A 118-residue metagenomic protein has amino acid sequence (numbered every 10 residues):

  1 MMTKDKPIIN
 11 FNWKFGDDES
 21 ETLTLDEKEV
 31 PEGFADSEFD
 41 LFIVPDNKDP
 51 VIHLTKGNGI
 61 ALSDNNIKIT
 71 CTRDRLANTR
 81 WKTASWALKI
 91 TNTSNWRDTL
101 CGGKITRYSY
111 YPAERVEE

Functional and structural regions predicted by a protein language model:
M1-E118: Contiguous segments within soluble domain cores/interaction surfaces
